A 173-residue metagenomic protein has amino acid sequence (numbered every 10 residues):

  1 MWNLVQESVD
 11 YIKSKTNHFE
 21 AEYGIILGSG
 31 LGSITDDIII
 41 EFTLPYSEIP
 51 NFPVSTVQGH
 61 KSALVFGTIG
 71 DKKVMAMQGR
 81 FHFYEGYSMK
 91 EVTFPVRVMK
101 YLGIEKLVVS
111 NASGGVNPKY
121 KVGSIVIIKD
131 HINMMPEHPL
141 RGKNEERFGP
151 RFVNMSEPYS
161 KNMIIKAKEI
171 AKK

Functional and structural regions predicted by a protein language model:
M1-M155: Metabolite-binding pocket within alpha/beta catalytic cores that recognizes anionic/polar moieties
S160-K173: Active-site-adjacent substrate-binding region of metalloamidase/peptidase-like peptide-processing proteins
